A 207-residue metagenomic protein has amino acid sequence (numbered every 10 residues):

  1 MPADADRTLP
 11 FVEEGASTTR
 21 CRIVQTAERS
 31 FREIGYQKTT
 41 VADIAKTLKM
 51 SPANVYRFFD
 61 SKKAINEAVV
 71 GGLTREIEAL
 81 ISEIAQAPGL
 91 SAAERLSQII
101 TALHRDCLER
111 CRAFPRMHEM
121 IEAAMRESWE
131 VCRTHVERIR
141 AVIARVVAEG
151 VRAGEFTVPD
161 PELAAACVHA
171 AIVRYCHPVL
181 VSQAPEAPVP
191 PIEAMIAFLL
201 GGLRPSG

Functional and structural regions predicted by a protein language model:
M1-P10, Q98, A102-R105, E109 (+4 more regions): C-terminal peripheral helix-coil segments that are non-catalytic and often amphipathic
T18-R29, E33, T47, A64-A87 (+6 more regions): Alpha-helical structural segments
S30, V41, P52: Helix-turn-helix DNA-binding elements, focusing on the entry/boundary residues of the two helices that contact DNA
Y36-K46: Ser/Thr-centered, proline-biased regulatory motifs and S/T-rich low-complexity segments located at helix/coil boundaries
L48-F59: Short hydrophobic/aromatic patch on the recognition helix
E94-Q98, D106-E127, V181: Amphipathic alpha-helical segments used for helix-helix packing
